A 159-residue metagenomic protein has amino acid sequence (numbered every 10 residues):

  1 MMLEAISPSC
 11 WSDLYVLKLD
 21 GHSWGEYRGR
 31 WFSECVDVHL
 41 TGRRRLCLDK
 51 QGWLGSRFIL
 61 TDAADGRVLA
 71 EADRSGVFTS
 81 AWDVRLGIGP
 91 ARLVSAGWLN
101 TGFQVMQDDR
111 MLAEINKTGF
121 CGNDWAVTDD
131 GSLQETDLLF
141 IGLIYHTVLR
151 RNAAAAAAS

Functional and structural regions predicted by a protein language model:
M1-S159: Intrinsically disordered, low-complexity proline/glycine-rich segments
